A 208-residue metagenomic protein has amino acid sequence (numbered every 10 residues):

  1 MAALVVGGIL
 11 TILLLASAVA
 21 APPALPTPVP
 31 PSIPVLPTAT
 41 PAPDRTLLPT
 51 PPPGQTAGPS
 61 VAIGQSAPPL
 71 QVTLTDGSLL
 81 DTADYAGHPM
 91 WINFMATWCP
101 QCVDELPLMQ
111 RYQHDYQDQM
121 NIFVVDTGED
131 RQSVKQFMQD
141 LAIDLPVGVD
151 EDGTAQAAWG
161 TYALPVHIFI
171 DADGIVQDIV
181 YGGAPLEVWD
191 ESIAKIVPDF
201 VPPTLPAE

Functional and structural regions predicted by a protein language model:
M1-S66, E208: N-terminal targeting signals for export/organelle localization
V61-G64, P69-M90: A short beta-strand-turn-helix
A86, F94-R111: Conserved redox-active cysteine motifs that mediate thiol-disulfide chemistry, especially di-cysteine Cys-X(1-2)-Cys
A86-H88, D118, D144, T161: Active-site acidic short loop of glycosyltransferases
W91-I92, I122: Hydrophobic beta-strand anchors of alpha/beta hydrolase catalytic cores
V103-L141, E151-A157: Structural microenvironment flanking redox-active thiols in thiol-disulfide oxidoreductases
Q136-D144, D150-V201, P206: Thiol/disulfide oxidoreductase modules built on the thioredoxin-like
